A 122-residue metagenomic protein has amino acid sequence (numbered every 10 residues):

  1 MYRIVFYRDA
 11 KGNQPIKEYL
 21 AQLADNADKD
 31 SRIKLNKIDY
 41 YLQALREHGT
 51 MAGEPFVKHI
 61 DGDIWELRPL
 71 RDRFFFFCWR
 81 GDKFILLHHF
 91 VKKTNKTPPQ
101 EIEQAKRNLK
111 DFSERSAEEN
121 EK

Functional and structural regions predicted by a protein language model:
M1-R71, R80-K83, V91-K122: Basic, Lys/Arg-enriched alpha-helical interface segments
H88: Short, conserved beta-strand/beta-arch hydrophobic-aromatic motifs that form part of recognition grooves or interface
